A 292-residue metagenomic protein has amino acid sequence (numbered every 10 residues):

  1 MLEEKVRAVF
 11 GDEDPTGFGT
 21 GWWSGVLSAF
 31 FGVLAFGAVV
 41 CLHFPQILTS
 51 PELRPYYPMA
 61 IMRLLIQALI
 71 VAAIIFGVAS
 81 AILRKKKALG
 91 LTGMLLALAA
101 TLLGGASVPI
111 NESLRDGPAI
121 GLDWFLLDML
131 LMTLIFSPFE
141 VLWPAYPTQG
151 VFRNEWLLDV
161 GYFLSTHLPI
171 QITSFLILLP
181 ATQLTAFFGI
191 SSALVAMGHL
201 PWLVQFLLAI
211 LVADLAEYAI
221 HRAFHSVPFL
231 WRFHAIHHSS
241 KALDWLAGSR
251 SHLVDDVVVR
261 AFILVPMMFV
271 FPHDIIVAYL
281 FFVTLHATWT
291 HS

Functional and structural regions predicted by a protein language model:
F10-L34, R84-K87: N-terminal membrane topogenic signal
A29-I47, A99-V108, F136-V141: Alpha-helical transmembrane segments of multi-pass membrane proteins
M59-V71, G121-L127: Alpha-helical transmembrane segments of polytopic membrane proteins
I74-K85, F139-Q149: C-terminal ends of transmembrane helices
K86-A97, Q149-L157: Cytoplasmic-side transmembrane-helix entry/capping segments in multi-pass membrane proteins
G105-D116, P138-Y146, I172-S192: Transmembrane alpha-helix boundary signature
N111-F136, R153-Q171: Alpha-helical transmembrane segments in multi-pass membrane proteins
F152-S292: Membrane-embedded catalytic scaffold of the fatty acid hydroxylase/desaturase
